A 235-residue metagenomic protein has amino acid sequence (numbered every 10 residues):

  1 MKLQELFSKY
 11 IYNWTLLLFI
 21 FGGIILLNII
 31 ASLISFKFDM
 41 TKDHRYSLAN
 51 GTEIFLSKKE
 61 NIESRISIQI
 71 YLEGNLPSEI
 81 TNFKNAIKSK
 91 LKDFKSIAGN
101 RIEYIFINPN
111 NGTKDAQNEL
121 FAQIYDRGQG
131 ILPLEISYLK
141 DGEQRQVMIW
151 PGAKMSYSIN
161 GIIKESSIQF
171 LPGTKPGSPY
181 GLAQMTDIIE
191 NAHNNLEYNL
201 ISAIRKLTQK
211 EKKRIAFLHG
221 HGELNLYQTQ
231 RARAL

Functional and structural regions predicted by a protein language model:
K2-L235: Short, surface-exposed patches at the edges or C-terminal ends of soluble domains, predominantly
